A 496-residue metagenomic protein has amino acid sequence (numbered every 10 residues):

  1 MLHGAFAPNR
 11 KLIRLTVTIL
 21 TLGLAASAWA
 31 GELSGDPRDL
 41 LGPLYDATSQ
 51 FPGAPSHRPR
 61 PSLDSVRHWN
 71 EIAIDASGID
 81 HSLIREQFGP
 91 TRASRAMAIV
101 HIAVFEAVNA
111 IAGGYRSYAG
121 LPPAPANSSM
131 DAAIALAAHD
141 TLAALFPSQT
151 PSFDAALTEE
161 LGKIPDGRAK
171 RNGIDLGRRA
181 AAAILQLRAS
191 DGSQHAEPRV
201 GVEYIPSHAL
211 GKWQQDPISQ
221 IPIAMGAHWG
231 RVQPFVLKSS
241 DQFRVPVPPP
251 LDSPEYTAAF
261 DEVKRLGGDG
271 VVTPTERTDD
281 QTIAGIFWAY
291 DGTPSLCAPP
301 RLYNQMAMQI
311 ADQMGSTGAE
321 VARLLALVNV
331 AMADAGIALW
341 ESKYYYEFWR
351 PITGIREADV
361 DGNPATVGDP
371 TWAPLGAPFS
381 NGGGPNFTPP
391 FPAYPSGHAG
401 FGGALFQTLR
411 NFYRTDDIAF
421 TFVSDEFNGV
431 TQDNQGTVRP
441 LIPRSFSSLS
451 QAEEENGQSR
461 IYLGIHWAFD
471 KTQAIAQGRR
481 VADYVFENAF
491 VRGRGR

Functional and structural regions predicted by a protein language model:
M1-K11: N-terminal secretory signal peptides that target proteins for export/translocation
H3-A5, A26, P392, G464: Generic secretory/membrane-interface signal
F6, T18-L20, R492: N-terminal non-cleavable signal-anchor helices
A7-N9, S27-A30: Short stretches within intrinsically disordered, low-complexity N-terminal or propeptide regions
I13-V17, A98: Sequence-pattern detector for short linear motifs and compositional/periodic biases rather than a specific fold
T16-S27: Bacterial N-terminal signal peptides
G31-R496: Acidic/polar surface patches and capping/hinge elements
